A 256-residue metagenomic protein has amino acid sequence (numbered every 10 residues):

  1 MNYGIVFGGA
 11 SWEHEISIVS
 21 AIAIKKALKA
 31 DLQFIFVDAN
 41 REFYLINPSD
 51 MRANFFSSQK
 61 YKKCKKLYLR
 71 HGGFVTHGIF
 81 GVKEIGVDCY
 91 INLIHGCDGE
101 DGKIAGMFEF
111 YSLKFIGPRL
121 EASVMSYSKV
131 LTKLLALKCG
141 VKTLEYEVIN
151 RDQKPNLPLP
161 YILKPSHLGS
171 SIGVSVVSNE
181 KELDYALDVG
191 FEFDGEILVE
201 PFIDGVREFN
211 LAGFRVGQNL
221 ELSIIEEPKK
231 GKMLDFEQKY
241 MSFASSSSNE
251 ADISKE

Functional and structural regions predicted by a protein language model:
M1-I116: ATP-binding N-terminal substructure of ATP-dependent carboxylate-amine bond-forming enzymes
N2-I22, L32-Q33, F80, S123-R207 (+1 more regions): Active-site nucleotide/adenylate-binding loops and adjacent lid/helix of ATP-dependent enzymes
F43, L120, V174-V177, M233-F236: Short clusters of hydrophobic/aromatic residues that line enzyme substrate/ligand-binding pockets
Y90-L93, I116-P118, E145, L198-E200: Short catalytic-loop micro-motif centered on adjacent basic/acidic residues
H95-G96, S171, K229-L234: Glycine-rich phosphate/pyrophosphate-binding beta-alpha loops
R119-V124, E227-K230: Short, acidic/turn-prone active-site loops that include or flank metal/cofactor- and phosphate-binding residues
N179-E256: Phosphate-binding site of ATP-dependent enzymes
